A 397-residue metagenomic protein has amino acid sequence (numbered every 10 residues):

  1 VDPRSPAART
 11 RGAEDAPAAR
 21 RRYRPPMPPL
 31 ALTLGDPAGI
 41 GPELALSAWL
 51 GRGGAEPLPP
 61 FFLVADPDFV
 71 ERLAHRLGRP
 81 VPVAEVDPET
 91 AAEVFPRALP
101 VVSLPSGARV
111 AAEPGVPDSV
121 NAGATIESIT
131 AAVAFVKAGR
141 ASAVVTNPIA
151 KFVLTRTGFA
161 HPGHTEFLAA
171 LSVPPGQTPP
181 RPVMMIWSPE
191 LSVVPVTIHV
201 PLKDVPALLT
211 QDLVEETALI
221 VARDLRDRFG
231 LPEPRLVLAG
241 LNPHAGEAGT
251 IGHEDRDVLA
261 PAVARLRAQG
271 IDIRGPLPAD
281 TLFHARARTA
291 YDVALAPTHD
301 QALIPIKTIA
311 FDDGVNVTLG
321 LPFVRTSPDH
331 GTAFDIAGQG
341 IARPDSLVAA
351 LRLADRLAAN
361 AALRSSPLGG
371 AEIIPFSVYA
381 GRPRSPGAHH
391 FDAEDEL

Functional and structural regions predicted by a protein language model:
V1, L50-R52, S172-P174: Short regulatory "switch" loops immediately downstream of catalytic or recognition motifs within protein catalytic
V1-R24: Compositionally biased, low-complexity flexible segments
R22-E166, L208, D212, E216-P297 (+5 more regions): Contiguous, glycine/small-aliphatic-enriched amphipathic segments in soluble metabolic enzymes
F61, T165, P182-V183, L191-V194: Small-molecule pocket liners
L77-G78, S172-G176, V200, F229: A broad structural signal for alpha-helix termini and local helix breaks/kinks
A170-V183, W187-L191, L321-D335: Short, flexible loop segments at boundaries between secondary-structure elements
I186-E216: Ligand-binding beta-strand-loop-alpha-helix segment within the catalytic cores of soluble metabolic enzymes
